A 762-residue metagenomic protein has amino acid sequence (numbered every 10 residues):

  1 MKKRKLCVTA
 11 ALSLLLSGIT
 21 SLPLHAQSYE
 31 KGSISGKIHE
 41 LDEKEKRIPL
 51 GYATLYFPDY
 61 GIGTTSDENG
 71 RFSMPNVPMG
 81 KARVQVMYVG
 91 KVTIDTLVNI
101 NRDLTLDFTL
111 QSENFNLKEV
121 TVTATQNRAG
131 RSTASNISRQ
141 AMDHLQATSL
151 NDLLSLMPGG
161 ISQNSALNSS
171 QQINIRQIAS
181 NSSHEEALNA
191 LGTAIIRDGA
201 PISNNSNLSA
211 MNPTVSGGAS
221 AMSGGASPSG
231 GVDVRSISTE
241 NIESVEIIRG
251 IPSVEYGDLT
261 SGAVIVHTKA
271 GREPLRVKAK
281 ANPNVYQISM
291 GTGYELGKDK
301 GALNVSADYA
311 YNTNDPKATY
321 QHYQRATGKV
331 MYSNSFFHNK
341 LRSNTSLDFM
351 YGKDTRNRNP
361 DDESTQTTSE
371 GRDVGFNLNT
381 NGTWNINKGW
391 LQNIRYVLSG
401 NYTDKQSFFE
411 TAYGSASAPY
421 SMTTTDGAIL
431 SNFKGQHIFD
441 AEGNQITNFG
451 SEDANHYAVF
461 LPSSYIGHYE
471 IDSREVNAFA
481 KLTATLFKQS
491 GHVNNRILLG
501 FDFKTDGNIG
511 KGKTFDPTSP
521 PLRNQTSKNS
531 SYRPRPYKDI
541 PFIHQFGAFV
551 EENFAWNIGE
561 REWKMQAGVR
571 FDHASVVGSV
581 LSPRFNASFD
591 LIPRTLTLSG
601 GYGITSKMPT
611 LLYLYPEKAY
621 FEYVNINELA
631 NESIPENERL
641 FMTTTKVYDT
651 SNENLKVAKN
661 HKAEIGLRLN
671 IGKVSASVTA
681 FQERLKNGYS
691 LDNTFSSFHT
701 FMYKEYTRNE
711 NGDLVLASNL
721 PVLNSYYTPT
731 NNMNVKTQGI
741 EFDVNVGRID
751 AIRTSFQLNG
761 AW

Functional and structural regions predicted by a protein language model:
H39-K46, G51-Y56, M87-K91, N101-D143 (+1 more regions): Short, acidic, small-residue-rich periplasmic hinge/interaction motif at the N-terminus of Gram-negative outer-membrane
R47, T54-P58, I62, E119-T148 (+2 more regions): N-terminal periplasmic "start-of-domain" segments of outer-membrane beta-barrel proteins
P75, A200-I248: Short acidic/polar hinge/loop motifs at secondary-structure boundaries that mediate gating or recognition
T105-T109, L150-L153, Q172-N174, I196 (+2 more regions): N-terminal periplasmic accessory domains that precede and gate Gram-negative outer-membrane beta-barrel machines
N151, S155-G217: Extracytoplasmic beta-strand/coil segments of soluble accessory domains associated with Gram-negative outer-membrane
I242, K278-Y311, A318-N401: Transmembrane beta-barrel wall of Gram-negative outer-membrane proteins
T425-L461, G467-W563, L614-E617, V715-L716 (+1 more regions): Outer-membrane beta-barrel transmembrane domain signature of Gram-negative proteins, especially the mid-to-C-terminal
I558-R561, A680-L685, Y689, S696-W762: Gram-negative outer-membrane beta-barrel transporters
